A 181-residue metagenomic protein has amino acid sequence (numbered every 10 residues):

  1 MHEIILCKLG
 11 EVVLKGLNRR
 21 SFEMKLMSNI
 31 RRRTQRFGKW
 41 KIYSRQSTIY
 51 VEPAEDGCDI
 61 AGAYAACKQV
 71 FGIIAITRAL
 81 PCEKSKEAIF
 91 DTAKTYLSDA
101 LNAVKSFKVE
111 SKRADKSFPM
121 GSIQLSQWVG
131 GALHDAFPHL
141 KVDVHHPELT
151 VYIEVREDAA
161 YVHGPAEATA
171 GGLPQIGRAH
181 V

Functional and structural regions predicted by a protein language model:
M1-A179: RNA-binding accessory domains that recognize and position tRNA/RNA substrates
